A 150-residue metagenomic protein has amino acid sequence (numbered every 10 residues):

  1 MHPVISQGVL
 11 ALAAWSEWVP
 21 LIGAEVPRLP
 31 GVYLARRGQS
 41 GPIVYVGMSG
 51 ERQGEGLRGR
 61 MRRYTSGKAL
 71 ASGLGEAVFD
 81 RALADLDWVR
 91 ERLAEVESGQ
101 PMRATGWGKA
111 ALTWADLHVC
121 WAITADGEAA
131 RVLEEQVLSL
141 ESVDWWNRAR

Functional and structural regions predicted by a protein language model:
M1-G99, H118-D144, R148-R150: GIY-YIG nuclease catalytic motif and its immediate N-terminal context
P101-T105: Low-complexity intrinsically disordered segments
W107-D116: Short, conserved catalytic or adaptor-binding loops enriched in Gly and charged residues
